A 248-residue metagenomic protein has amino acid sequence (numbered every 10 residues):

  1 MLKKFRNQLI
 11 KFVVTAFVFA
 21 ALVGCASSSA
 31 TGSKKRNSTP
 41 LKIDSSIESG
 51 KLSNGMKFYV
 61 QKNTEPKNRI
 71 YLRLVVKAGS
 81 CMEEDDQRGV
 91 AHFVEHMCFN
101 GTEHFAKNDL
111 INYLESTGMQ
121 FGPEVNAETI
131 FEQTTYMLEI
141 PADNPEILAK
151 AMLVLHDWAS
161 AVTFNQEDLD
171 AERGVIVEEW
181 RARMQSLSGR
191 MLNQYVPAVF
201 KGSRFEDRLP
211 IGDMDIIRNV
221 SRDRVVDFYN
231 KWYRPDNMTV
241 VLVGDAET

Functional and structural regions predicted by a protein language model:
L2-V14: Bacterial N-terminal signal peptides that target proteins for export
F17-V18: Proteins that catalyze or organize thiol-disulfide redox chemistry and the adjacent proteostasis machinery handling
G32-E48, E139, Q194-M238: Histidine-acidic residue clusters that define the catalytic metal-binding segment of zinc metallopeptidase domains
P40-V75: Mature N-terminal segment immediately following signal peptide/propeptide cleavage in secreted/periplasmic
V76-A91, H96-G189, N219, V226-N237 (+1 more regions): Active-site-adjacent, His/Asp/Glu-enriched structural segments that form or flank metal-binding and acid/base networks
